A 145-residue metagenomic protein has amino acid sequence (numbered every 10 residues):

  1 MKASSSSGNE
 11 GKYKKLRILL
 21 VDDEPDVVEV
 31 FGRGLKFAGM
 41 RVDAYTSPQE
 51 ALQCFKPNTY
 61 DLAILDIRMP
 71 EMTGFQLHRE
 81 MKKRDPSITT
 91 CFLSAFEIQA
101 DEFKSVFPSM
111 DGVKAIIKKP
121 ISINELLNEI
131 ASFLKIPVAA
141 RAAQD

Functional and structural regions predicted by a protein language model:
M1-R17, S122-D145: Non-catalytic signal-transmission and effector/linker regions of two-component phosphorelay proteins
D22, D66: Active-site residues of response regulator receiver
P25-D43: Two-component/phosphorelay signaling modules centered on CheY-like receiver
A44-L62: Acidic, metal-coordinating helix/loop segments flanking the phosphotransfer/catalytic sites of two-component signaling
T46-S47, T73-L77: Acidic catalytic/metal-coordinating carboxylates
M69: Receiver (REC) domain active-site loop signature in two-component systems and cognate sites in sensor histidine kinases
Q76, E97-I117, N124-N128: Alpha4 helix (beta4-alpha4-beta5 surface) of REC/receiver domains from two-component response regulators
